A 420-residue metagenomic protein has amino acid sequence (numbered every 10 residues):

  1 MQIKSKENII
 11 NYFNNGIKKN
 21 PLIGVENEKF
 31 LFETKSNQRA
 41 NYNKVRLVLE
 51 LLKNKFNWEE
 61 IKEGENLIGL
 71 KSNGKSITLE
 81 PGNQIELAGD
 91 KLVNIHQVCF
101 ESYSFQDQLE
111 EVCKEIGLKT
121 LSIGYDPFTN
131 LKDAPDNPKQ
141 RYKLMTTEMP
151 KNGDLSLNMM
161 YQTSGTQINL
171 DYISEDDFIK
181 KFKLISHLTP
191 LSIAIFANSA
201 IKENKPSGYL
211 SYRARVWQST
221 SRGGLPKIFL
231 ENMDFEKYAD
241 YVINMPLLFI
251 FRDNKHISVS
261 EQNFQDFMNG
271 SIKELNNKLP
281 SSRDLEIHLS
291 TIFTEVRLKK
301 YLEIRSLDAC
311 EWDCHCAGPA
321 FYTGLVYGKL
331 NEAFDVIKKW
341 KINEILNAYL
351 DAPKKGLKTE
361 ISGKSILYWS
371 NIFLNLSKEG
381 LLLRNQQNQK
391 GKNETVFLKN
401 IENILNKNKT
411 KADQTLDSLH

Functional and structural regions predicted by a protein language model:
M1-D154, Q162, A197, K300 (+8 more regions): Terminal catalytic/cofactor-binding subdomain
K4, S104, K180-H187, P280 (+7 more regions): Generic recognition of stable, solvent-exposed alpha-helical segments in well-folded globular domains
F30, Q167-N169, E303-R305: Structured core elements
G89, L170-Y172, S306: Short glycine-centered, acidic/aromatic-flanked micro-motifs in structured strand/loop junctions that mark active-site
Q97, I173, D177-F178, L307-H315: Conserved phosphate-binding loops in nucleotide/dinucleotide-binding enzymes
K114-E115, K119-L121, Y125-R297: Loop-rich catalytic cores of soluble enzymes, especially ATP-dependent carboxylate-amine ligases and other
V216, G224, G356, L376-K378: Basic/polar, cationic surfaces and motifs that engage anionic cell-wall and phosphate/carboxylate ligands
Q262-I345: Long, well-ordered mid-to-C-terminal structural blocks that present hydrophobic/aromatic surfaces
